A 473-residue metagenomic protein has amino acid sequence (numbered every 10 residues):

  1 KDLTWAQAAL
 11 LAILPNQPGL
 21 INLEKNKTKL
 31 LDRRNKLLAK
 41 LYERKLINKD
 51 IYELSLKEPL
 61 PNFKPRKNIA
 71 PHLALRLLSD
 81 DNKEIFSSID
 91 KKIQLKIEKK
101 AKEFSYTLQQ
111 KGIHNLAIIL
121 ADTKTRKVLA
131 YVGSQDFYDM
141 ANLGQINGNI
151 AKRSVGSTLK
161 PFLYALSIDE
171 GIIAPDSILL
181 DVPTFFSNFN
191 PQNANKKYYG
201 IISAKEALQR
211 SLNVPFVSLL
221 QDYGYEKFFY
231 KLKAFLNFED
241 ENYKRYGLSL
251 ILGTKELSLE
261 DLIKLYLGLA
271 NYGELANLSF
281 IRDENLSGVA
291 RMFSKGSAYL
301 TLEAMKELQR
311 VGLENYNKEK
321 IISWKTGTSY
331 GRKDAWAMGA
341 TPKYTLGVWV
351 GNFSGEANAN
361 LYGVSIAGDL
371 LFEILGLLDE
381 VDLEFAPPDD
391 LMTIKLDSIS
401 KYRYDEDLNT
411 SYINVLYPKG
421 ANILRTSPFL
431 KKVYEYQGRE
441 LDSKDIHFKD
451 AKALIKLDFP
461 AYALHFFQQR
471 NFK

Functional and structural regions predicted by a protein language model:
K1-K99, Q192, A234-F235, E239-Y243 (+2 more regions): Non-catalytic, structured segments within soluble enzyme domains
T4, K91-D122, I202-L208, Q221-D222: Beta-lactamase-like hydrolase cores
E24, L30, P59-L60, N237-M292 (+3 more regions): Active-site-proximal helix/loop microenvironment of the serine DD-peptidase/beta-lactamase transpeptidase fold
K49-E53, N142, I168-F186, Y225-F228 (+2 more regions): Short, well-structured active-site flanking segments
K64-L78, I173-F228, N285-E307: Conserved catalytic neighborhood of penicillin-recognizing serine enzymes
I89, L116-A117, L179-T184, N195-N271: Active-site-adjacent helix/loop patches that line small-molecule binding or acyl-intermediate pockets
L116-R153, S157, F162-L166, A270 (+3 more regions): Active-site beta-strand/loop architecture of penicillin-binding DD-peptidases
I322-S323, G327-K473: Soluble, non-transmembrane domains of envelope/secretory-pathway proteins that act on or interact with carbohydrate
